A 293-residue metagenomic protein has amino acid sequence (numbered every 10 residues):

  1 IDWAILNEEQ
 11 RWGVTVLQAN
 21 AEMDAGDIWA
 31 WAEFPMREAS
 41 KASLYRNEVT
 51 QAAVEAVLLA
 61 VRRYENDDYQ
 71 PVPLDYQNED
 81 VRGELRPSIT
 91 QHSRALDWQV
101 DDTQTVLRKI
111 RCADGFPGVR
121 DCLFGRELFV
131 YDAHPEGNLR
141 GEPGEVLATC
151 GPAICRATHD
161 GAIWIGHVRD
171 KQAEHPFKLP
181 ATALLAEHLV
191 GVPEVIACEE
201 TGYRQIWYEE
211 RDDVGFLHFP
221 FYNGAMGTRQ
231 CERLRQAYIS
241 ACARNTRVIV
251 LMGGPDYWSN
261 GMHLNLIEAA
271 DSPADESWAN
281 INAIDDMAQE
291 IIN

Functional and structural regions predicted by a protein language model:
I1-A21: Alpha-helical oligomerization interface recognition
I5, V16, V57, V106 (+1 more regions): A residue-level signal for conserved active-site and pocket-lining positions in enzyme catalytic cores
W12-T15, G26, N293: Generic beta-strand structural signal
A21-N138: Active-site-proximal loop/hinge segments within enzyme catalytic domains
H92-Y203: An anion-binding loop in the catalytic cleft
P180-M252: Conserved CoA-thioester-binding segment of acyl-CoA-metabolizing enzymes
D212-F216, C231-D275, D285-N293: A structural preference for short, pocket-lining loop segments at secondary-structure junctions
N280-A283: Long amphipathic alpha-helix in the N-terminal Rossmann-like dinucleotide-binding domain of NAD(P)-dependent
